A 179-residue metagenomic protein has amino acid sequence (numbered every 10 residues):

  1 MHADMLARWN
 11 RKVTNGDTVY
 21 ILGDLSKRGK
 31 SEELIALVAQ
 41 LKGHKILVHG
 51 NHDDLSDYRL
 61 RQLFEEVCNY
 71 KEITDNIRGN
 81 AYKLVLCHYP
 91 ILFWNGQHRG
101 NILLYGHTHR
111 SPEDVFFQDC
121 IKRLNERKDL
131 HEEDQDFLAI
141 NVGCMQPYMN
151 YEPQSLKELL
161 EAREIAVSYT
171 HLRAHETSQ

Functional and structural regions predicted by a protein language model:
M1-E72: Core catalytic region of metal-dependent phosphoesterases/phosphodiesterases, especially metallo-beta-lactamase-like
R28, D54, L92, S111-E113 (+1 more regions): General alpha-helical segment detector with a strong preference for membrane-spanning helices and helix-boundary regions
Q62-V167: Conserved beta-sheet core of the metallophosphoesterase superfamily
T170-T177: Conserved small/polar residues in nucleotide/adenosyl-binding loops
